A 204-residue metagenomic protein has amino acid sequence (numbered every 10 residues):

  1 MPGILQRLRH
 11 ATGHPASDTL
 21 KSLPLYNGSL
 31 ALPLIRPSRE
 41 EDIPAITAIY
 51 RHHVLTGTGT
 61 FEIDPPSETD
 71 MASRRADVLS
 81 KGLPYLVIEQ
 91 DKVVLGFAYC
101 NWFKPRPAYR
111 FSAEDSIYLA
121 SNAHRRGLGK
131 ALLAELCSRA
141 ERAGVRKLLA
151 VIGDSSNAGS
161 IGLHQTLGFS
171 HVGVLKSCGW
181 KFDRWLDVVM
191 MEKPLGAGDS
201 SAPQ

Functional and structural regions predicted by a protein language model:
Q6-L8, L23, S177-Q204: C-terminal "cap" of GNAT-fold acetyltransferases
L34-I46: A short beta-loop-alpha structural element at the N-terminal edge of CoA-dependent acyl/N-acetyltransferase catalytic
T47-R75: Conserved GNAT-fold acetyl-CoA-binding loop/helix
P65-N122, L133-A134, R139, P194-G196: Acetyl-CoA-dependent GNAT
Y99-W102, V151-I152, I161, Q165 (+1 more regions): Conserved catalytic-core motifs of GNAT/GCN5-like acyltransferases
I117-N122, R126, D154-S156: Active-site acidic-Proline motif in GNAT/NAT acetyltransferases
R125-A140, A158, G162-T166: Conserved acetyl-CoA-binding loop-helix of GNAT-fold acetyltransferases
A140-I152: Conserved GNAT acetyl-CoA-binding A-motif
